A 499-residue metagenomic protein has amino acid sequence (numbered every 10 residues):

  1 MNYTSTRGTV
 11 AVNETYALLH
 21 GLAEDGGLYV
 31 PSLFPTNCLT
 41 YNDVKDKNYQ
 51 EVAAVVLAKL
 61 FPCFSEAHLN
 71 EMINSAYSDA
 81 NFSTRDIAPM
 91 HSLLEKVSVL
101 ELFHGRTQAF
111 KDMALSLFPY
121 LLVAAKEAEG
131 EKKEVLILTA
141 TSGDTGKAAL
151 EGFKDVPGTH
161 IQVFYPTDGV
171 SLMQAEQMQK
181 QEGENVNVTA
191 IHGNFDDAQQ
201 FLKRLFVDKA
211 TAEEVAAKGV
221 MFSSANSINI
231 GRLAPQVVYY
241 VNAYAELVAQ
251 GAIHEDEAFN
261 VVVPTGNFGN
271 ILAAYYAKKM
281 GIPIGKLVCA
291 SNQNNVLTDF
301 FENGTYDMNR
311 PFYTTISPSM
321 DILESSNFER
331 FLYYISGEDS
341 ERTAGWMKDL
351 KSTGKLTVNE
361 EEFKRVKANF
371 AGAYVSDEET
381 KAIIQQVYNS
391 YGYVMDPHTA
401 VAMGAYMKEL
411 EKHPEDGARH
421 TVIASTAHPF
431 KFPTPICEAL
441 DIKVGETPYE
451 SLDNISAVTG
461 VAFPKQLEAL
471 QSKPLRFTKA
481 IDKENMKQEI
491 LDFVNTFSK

Functional and structural regions predicted by a protein language model:
M1-K499: PLP-dependent amino-acid enzyme catalytic core
